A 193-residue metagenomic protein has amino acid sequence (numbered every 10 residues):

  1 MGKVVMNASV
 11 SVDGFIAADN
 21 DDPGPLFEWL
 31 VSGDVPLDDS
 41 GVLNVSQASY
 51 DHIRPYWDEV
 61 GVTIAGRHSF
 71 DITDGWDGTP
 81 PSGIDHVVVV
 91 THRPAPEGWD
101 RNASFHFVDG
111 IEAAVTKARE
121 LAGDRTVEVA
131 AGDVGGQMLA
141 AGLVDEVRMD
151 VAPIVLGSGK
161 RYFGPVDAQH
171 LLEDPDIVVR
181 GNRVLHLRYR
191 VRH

Functional and structural regions predicted by a protein language model:
G2-A141, I154-H193: Portal/gating segments that form or line small-molecule/metal binding sites
L143-D145: Short acidic amphipathic segments
R148: Conserved catalytic/dimer-interface elements of ABC ATPase nucleotide-binding domains
V151: NAD(P)-dependent dehydrogenases' Rossmann-like dinucleotide-binding region
